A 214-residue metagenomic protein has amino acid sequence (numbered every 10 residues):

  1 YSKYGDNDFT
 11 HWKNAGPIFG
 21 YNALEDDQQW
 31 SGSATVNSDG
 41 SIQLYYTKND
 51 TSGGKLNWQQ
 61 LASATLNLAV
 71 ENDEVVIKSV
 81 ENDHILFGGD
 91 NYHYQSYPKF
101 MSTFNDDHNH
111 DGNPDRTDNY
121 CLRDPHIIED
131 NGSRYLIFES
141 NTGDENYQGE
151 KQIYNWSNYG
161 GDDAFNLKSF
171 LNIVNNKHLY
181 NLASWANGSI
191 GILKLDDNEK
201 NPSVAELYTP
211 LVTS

Functional and structural regions predicted by a protein language model:
Y1-S214: Carbohydrate-active catalytic/glycan-binding domains of CAZyme proteins, especially the secreted or lumenal ectodomains
